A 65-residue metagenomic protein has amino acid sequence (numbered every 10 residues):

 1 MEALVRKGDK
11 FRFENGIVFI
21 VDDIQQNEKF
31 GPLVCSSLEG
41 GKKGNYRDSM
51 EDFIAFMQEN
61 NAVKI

Functional and structural regions predicted by a protein language model:
M1-R6: Mixed-charge, Lys/Arg-rich low-complexity intrinsically disordered regions
E14-G16, E39-G41: Glycine-centered tight beta-turn/hairpin loop motif at sheet-sheet or coil-to-beta transitions
I17-N27: Short beta-strand-centered aromatic/proline hotspots
G31-L38: SH3/SH3-like beta-barrel fold
G40-I65: Intrinsically disordered, low-complexity, charged/polar segments
